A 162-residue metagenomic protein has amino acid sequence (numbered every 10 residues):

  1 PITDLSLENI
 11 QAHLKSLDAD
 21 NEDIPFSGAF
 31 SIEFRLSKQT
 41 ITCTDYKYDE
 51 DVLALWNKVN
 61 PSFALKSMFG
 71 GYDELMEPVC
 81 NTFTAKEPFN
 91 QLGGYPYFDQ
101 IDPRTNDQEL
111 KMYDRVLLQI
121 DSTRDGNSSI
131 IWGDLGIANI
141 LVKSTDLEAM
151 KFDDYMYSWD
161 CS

Functional and structural regions predicted by a protein language model:
P1-S162: Preference for intrinsically disordered or flexible, low-complexity segments and adjacent hinge/connector residues
